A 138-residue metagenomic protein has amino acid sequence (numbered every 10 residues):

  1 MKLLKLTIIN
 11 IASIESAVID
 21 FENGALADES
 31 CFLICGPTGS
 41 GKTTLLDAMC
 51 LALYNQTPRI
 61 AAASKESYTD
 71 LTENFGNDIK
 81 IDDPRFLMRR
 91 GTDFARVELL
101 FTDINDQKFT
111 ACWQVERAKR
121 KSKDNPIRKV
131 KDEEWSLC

Functional and structural regions predicted by a protein language model:
M1-C138: Extreme N-terminal "head/tail" segments of very large remodeling/mechanoenzyme assemblies
